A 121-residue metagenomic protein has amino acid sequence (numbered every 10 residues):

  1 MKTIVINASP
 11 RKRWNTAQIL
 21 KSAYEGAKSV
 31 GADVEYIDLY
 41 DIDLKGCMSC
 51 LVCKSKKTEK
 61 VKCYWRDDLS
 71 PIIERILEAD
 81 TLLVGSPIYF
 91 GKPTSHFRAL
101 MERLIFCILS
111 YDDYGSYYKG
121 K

Functional and structural regions predicted by a protein language model:
M1-A32: N-terminal beta1-alpha1 ligand-phosphate binding loop
W14-N15, K45, K92: Residues that form or flank phosphate/diphosphate-binding pockets in enzymes that use nucleotide phosphates
Q18-K21, C50-V52, H96-L100: Short, glycine/charged-enriched secondary-structure capping and boundary segments
A32-D43: A short beta-strand-loop structural module common to alpha/beta enzyme folds
D43-I76: Cysteine-cluster motifs in flexible loop/terminal segments that predominantly coordinate metals
C63-K121: Helix-loop-strand module that forms the ligand-binding subsite of alpha/beta enzymes
